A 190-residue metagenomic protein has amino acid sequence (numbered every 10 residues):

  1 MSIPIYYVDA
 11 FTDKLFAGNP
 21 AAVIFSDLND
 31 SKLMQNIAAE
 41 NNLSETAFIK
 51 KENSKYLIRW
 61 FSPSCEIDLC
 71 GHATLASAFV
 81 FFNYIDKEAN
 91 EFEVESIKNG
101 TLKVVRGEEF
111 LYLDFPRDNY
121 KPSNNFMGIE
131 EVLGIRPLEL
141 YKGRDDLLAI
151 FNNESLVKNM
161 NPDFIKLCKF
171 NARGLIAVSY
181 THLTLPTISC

Functional and structural regions predicted by a protein language model:
M1-L69, T74-L183: Active-site proximal loop and beta-alpha junction motif in alpha/beta enzyme cores
H182-C190: Single conserved hydrophobic/aromatic residue that forms the stacking wall/gate of nucleotide- or nucleobase-binding
